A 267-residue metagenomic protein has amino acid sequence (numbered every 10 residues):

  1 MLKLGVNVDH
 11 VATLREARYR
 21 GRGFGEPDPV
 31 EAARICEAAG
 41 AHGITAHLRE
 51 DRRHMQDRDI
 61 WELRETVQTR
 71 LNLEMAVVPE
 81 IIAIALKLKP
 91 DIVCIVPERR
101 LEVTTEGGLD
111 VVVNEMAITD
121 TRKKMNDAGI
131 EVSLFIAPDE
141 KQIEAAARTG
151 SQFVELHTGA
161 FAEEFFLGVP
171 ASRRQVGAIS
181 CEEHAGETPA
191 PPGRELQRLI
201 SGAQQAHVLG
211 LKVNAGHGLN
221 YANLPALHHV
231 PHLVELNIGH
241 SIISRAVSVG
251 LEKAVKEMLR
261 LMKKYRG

Functional and structural regions predicted by a protein language model:
M1-L73, V78-P79, A83-K89, R148: Conserved N-terminal beta1-alpha1 strand-loop-helix module at the mouth
L2-V8, I44-A46, L71-M75, D91-I95 (+4 more regions): Hydrophobic faces of well-ordered beta-strands that scaffold small-molecule active sites in alpha/beta enzyme cores
N7-P29, R70-V77, T104-V112, I130-P138 (+3 more regions): Active-site mouth loops of central-metabolism enzymes
R64, F166-G168, R245-R266: C-terminal helical cap(s) of enzyme catalytic domains, especially alpha/beta-barrels
P79-L88, D139-T149, A215, L219-L233: Catalytic cores of alpha/beta
C94-E102, F153-F166, H232-L251: Glycine-rich phosphate-binding active-site loops on the catalytic face of alpha/beta enzymes
R100, E131-G168, C181, P191-Q205: Histidine/lysine/aspartate-rich catalytic loop segments that bind and position anionic ligands
G168-A178, G186: Intrinsic, low-complexity polybasic segments
